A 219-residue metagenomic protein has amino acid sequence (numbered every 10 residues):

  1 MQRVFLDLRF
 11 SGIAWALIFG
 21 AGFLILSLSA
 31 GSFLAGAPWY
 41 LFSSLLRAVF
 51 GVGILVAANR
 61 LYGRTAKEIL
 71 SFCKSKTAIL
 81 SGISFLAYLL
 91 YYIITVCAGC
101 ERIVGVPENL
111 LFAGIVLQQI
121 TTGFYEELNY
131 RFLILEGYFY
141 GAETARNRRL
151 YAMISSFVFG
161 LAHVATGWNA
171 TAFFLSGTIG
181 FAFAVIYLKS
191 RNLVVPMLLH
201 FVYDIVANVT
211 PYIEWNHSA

Functional and structural regions predicted by a protein language model:
M1-L6, S71, G137-F139: Membrane-interfacial, low-structure loops and terminal tails that flank and connect transmembrane helices in multi-pass
R3-L61: Alpha-helical transmembrane segments in multi-pass membrane proteins
D7-I25, L80-Y88, A152-V158: Alpha-helical transmembrane segments
R9, Y40, A48, A78-S81 (+4 more regions): Hydrophobic alpha-helical segments
G22-S27, I54-N59, Y88-T95, F159-H163 (+1 more regions): Structural signal for membrane-spanning alpha-helices in multi-pass inner-membrane proteins, emphasizing helix cores
G31-S43, Y62-Y125, Y140-T144, H217-A219: Juxtamembrane helix-loop-helix connectors linking adjacent transmembrane helices in multi-pass membrane enzymes
V52-Y62, Y91-G99, L193-A207: Repeat-unit-sized solenoid/scaffold elements
F112-A219: Transmembrane helix-loop-helix hairpins at the membrane interface of multi-pass integral membrane proteins
